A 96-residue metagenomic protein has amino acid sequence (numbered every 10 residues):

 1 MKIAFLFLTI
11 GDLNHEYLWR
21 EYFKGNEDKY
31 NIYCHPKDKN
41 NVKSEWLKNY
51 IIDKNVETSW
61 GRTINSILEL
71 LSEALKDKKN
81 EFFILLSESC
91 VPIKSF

Functional and structural regions predicted by a protein language model:
K2, E27-K29, N80: A general structural motif
A4-D12: A conserved hydrophobic helix/loop-capping motif in glycosyltransferases and polysaccharide synthases
I10-G11, K37, E88: An acidic- and aromatic-residue-enriched active-site/binding cleft used to recognize and process polar
D12-L18, K39-N41: Pre-P-loop entry segment of helicase/translocase ATPase cores
H15-I32: Short, acidic, metal-binding catalytic loop of nucleotide-sugar glycosyltransferases
L18-E21, W46-L47, F96: Short coil/turn segments at secondary-structure boundaries
H35-E81, V91: Active-site-proximal specificity loops/subdomain of glycosyltransferases
F83-L86: Short aromatic-hydrophobic micro-motifs that form the base-stacking/packing surface for donor nucleotide recognition
